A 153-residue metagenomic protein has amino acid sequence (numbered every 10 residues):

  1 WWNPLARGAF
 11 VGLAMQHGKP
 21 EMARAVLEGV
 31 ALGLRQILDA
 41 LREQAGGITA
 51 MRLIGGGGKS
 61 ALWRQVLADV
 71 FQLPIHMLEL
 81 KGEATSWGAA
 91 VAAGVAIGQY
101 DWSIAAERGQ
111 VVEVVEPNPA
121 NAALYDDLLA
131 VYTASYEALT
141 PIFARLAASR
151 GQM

Functional and structural regions predicted by a protein language model:
W1-M153: Glycine/Thr-rich phosphate-binding loops that ligate phosphate moieties of nucleotide and other phosphorylated ligands
